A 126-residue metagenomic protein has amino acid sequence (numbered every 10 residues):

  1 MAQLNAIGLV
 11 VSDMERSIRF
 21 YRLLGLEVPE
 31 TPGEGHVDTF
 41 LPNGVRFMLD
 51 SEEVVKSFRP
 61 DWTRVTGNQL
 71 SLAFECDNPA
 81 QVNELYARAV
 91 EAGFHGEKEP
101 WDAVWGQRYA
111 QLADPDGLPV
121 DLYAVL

Functional and structural regions predicted by a protein language model:
M1, L23, E91-F94: Alpha-helix termination/capping residues and helix-transition junctions
Q3-S12, T39-F40, D61-R88, R108-A113: Vicinal oxygen chelate
L9-K56: Core segments of cupin and vicinal oxygen chelate
I18-R19, N83, V120: Alpha-helical elements of the RecA-like P-loop NTPase motor core of helicases
R46, Q69, P119: A residue-level signal for beta-strand positions that form part of recognition/binding surfaces within mature
M48-D50, A73, Y123: Residues in well-ordered beta-strands of folded domains
S57-P60, E97: A generic local structural motif
Y86-L126: Vicinal oxygen chelate
